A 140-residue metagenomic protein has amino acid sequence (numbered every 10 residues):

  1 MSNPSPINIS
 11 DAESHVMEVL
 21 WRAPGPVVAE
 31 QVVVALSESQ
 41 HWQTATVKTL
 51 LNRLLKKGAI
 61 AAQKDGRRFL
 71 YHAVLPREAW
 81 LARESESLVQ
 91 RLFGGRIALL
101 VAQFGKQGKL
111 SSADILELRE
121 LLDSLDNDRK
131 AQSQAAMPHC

Functional and structural regions predicted by a protein language model:
M1-V19, A23: Short alpha-helical segments that sit at the start of domains
N8-A12, D65-E84: Short, cationic-aromatic polyanion-contact patches
P26-A35: Short acidic, hydrophobic short linear motifs in intrinsically disordered regions
V34-W42: Short helix-coil junctions and helix-kink-helix linkers
K48-N52: Short, hydrophobic-biased segments on the C-terminal half of alpha helices that form "recognition helices"
G58: Glycine-centered, phosphate/nucleic-acid-interacting loop/turn motifs that mediate DNA/RNA or nucleotide
L75-V101: Conserved segment of winged-helix/HTH DNA-binding domains
K106-C140: C-terminal regulatory/oligomerization modules of transcriptional regulators
